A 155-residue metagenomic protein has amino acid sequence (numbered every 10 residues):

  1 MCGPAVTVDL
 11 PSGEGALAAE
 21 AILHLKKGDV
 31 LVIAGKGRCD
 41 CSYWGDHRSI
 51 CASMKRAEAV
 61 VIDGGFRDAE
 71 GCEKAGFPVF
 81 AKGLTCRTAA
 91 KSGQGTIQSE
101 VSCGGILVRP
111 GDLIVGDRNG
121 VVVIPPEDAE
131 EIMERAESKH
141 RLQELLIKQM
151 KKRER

Functional and structural regions predicted by a protein language model:
M1-P110, I124-R155: Feature captures the catalytic cores and cofactor-binding loops of soluble hydro-lyases/lyases that act on carboxylate
I114: C-terminal binding/interaction regions
